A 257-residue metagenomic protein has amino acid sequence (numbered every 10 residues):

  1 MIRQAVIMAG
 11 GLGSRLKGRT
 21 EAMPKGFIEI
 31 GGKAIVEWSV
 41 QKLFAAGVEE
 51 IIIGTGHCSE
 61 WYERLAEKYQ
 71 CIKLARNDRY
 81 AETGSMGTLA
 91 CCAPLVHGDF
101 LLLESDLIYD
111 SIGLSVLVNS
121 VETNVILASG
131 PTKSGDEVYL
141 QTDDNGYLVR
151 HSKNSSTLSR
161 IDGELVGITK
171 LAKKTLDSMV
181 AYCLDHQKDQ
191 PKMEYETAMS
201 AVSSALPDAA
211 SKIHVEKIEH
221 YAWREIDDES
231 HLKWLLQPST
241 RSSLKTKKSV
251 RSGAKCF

Functional and structural regions predicted by a protein language model:
M1-I30: Glycine-rich N-terminal loop/short-helix segment of MobA-like nucleotidyltransferase
M1-I7, K33-F100, V250, K255-C256: Conserved N-terminal catalytic core of the sugar/cofactor nucleotidyltransferase
I2-A5, D162-F257: Conserved alpha/beta core of the MobA/IspD/sugar-nucleotide pyrophosphorylase nucleotidyltransferase superfamily
A9, T55, E104, A128-S129: Short beta-strand/turn micro-motifs composed of small residues that flank or help shape donor/cofactor-binding pockets
R15, W61-R64, I112, S178 (+2 more regions): Phosphate- and divalent-cation-binding pockets in alpha/beta enzyme and binding domains that engage nucleotide-derived
G26, C71-K73, Y147, K212-H214: Conserved beta-strand segments of alpha/beta enzyme cores
G98-I108: Short beta-strand-to-loop acidic/aromatic patch adjacent to the donor-nucleotide binding site
D110-K188: Conserved core of the sugar-phosphate nucleotidyltransferase
